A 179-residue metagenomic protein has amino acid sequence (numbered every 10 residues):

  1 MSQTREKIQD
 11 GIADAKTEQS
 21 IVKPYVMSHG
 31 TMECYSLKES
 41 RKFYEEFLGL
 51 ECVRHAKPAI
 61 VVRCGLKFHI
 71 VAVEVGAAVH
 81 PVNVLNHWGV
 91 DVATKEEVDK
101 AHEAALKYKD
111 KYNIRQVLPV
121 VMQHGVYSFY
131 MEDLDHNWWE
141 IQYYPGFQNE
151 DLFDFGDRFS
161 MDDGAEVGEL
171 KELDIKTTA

Functional and structural regions predicted by a protein language model:
S2-K38, W88, Q148-A179: N-terminal beta-strand motif that seeds the catalytic metal site of vicinal oxygen chelate
R5-K16, E51-N86, V92, M131 (+1 more regions): Conserved short beta-strand elements that form part of the metal-binding/catalytic scaffold of enzyme active sites
K23-V26, P81-L85, M122-Q123: Short glycine-enriched loop/turn motifs at secondary-structure junctions
P24-Y25, L50, K111-I114: Short glycine-aromatic motifs
Y35-E51: Amphipathic alpha-helical segments
Y35-K38, G89-W138, G146, E166-A179: Vicinal oxygen chelate
